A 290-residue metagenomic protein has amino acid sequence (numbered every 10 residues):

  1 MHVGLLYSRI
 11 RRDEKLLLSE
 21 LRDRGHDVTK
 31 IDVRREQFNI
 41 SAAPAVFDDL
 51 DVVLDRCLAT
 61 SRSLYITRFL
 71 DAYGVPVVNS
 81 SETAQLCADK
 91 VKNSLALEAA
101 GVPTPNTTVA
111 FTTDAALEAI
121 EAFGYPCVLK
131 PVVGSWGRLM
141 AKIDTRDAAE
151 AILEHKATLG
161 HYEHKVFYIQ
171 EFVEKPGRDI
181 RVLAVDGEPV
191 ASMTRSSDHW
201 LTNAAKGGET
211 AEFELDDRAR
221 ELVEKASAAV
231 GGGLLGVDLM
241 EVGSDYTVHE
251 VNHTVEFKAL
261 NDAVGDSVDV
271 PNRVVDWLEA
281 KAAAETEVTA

Functional and structural regions predicted by a protein language model:
H2, Y7-N106: Conserved N-proximal alpha/beta basic substrate-recognition cap immediately N-terminal to, or forming the N-lobe
V3, Y7, D71-G74, A84-Y168 (+1 more regions): Active-site nucleotide/adenylate-binding loops and adjacent lid/helix of ATP-dependent enzymes
L58-T60, V133-G134, T254: Short glycine-rich anion-binding loops that position phosphate/pyrophosphate groups of nucleotides and phosphorylated
P105, R138, R178-I180, G187 (+1 more regions): Change "...and in nucleic-acid phosphodiester-cleaving endonucleases..." to "...and in nucleic-acid processing enzymes
C127, Y168, L183, V190-A191 (+2 more regions): Protein kinase-like catalytic core scaffold
K142-A228: Phosphate-binding site of ATP-dependent enzymes
L201-Y246, N272-A290: A long amphipathic alpha-helix within ATP-dependent nucleotide-binding catalytic cores
N252-S267: Glycine-rich phosphate/pyrophosphate-binding beta-alpha loops
